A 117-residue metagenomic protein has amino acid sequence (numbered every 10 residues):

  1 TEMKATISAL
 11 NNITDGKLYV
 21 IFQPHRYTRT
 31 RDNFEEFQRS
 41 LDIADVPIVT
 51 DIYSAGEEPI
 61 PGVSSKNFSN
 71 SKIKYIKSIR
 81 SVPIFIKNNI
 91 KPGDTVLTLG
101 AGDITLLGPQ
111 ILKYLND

Functional and structural regions predicted by a protein language model:
T1-D117: ATP-dependent carboxylate-amine ligase
